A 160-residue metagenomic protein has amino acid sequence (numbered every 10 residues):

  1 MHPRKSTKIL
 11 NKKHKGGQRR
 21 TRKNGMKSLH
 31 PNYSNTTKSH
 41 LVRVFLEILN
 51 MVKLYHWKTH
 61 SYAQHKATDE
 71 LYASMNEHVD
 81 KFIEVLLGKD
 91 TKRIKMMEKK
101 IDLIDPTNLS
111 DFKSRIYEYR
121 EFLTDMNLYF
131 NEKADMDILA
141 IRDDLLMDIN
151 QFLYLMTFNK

Functional and structural regions predicted by a protein language model:
M1-S34: Arg/Lys-rich, intrinsically disordered low-complexity tails that mediate electrostatic binding and condensation
H30-V42, I48, N108-F112: Disorder-to-helix initiation segments
E47-E70, Y129-D135: Helix-loop segments that flank and shape redox-cofactor active sites
I48, K53, E70-S74, H78 (+2 more regions): Extended, well-ordered alpha-helical scaffold segments
V52, F82, L123-M126: Non-transmembrane amphipathic alpha-helical segments
A63-K95: Conserved alpha-helical segments that form or flank metal/cofactor-binding pockets of metalloenzymes
K81-L86, F152-K160: Amphipathic alpha-helical coiled-coil segments
K100-M156: Acidic/histidine-rich alpha-helical segments that form the ligand environment of transition-metal centers
